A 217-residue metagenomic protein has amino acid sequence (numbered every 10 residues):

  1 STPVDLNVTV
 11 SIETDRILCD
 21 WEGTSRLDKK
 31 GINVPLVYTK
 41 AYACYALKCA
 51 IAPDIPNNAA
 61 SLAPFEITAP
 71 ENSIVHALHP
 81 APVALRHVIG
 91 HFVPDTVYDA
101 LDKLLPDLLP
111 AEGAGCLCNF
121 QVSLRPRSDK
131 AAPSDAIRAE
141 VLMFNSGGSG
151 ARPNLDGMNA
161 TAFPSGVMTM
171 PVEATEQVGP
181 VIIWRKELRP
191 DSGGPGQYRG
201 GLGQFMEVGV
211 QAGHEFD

Functional and structural regions predicted by a protein language model:
S1-D217: Glycine/proline-enriched, intrinsically flexible loops and inter-domain linkers
